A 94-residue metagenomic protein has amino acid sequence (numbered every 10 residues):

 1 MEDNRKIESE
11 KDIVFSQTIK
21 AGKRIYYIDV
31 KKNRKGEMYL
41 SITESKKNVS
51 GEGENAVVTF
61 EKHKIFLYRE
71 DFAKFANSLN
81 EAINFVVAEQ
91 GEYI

Functional and structural regions predicted by a protein language model:
M1-I94: Positively charged, low-complexity terminal tracts and the immediately adjacent first secondary-structure elements
